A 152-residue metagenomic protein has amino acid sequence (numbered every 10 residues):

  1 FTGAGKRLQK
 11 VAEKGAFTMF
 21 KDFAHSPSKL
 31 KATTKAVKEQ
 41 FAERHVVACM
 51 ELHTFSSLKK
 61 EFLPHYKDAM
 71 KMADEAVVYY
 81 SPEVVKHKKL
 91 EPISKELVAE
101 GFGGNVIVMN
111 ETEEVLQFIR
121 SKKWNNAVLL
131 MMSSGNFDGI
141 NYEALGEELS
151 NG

Functional and structural regions predicted by a protein language model:
F1-G152: ATP-dependent carboxylate-amine ligase
